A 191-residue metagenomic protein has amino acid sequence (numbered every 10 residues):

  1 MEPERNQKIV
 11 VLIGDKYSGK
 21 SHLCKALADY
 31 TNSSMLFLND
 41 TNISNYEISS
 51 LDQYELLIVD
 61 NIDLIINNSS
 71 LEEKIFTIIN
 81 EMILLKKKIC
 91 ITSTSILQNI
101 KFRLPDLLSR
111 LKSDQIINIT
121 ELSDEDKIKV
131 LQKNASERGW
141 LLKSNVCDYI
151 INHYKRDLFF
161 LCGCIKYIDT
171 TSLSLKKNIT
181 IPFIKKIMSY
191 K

Functional and structural regions predicted by a protein language model:
M1-P3: Pre-Walker A adenine-sensing motif
R5-C24: Walker A/P-loop nucleotide-binding motif
L23-C24, A28-L56, I65-E73: Short glycine-rich substrate-engagement loop in P-loop NTPases that contacts/grips substrate
S50-K74, I78-E81, L85-T94: Conserved P-loop NTPase "ATPase switch" module shared by AAA+ and STAND
L97-K112: Short regulatory helix/loop adjacent to the ATP-binding pocket of P-loop NTPases
D114-D126: Conserved AAA+ ATPase "SRH/arginine-finger" region at the nucleotide-binding site
L141-Y154: Short conserved motifs of the RecA-like P-loop NTPase core
Y154-I168: The conserved phosphate-sensing helix
